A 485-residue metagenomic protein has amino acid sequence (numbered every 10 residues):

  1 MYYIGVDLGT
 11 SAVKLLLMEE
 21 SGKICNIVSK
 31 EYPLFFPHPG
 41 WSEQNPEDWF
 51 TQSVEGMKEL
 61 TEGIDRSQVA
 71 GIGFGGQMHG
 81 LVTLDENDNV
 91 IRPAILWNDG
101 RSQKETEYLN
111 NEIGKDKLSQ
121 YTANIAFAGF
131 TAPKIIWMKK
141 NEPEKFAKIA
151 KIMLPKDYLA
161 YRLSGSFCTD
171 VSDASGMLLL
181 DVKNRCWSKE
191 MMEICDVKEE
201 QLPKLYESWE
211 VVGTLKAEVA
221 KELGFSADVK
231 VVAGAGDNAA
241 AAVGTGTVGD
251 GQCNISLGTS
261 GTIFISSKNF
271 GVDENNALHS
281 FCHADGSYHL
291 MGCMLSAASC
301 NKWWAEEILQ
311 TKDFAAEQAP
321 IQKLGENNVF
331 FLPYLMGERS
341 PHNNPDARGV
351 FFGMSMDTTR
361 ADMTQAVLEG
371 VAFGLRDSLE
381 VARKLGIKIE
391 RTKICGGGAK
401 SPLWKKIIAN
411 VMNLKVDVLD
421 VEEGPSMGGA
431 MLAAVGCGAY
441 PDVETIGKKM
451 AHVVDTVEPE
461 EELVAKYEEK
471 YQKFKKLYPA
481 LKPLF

Functional and structural regions predicted by a protein language model:
M1-R92, Q120, K148, A220-K221 (+4 more regions): N-terminal glycine/serine-rich phosphate-binding loop of ATP-dependent small-molecule kinases, especially carbohydrate
I4-G5, Q103, N110-I125, P133-F167 (+4 more regions): Active-site core segments that coordinate phosphate-bearing ligands/cofactors across diverse enzyme families
L15, L81-L84, P93, I265-S266 (+2 more regions): Short glycine-/acidic-enriched loop or helix-start segments at secondary-structure transitions that form or flank
G22, N45, I72, D99 (+3 more regions): Residue-level signal for inorganic ion chemistry
K30-Y32, E207, H283, P459: Active-site donor-binding loop signature of nucleotide-sugar glycosyltransferases
K58-W97, I125-T131, A160-D181, K204-E207 (+1 more regions): Short beta-strand-loop/turn "lid" adjacent to the catalytic site in phosphate-handling enzymes
E200: A conserved beta-strand/loop element that lines the FAD pocket in flavoprotein oxidoreductases
